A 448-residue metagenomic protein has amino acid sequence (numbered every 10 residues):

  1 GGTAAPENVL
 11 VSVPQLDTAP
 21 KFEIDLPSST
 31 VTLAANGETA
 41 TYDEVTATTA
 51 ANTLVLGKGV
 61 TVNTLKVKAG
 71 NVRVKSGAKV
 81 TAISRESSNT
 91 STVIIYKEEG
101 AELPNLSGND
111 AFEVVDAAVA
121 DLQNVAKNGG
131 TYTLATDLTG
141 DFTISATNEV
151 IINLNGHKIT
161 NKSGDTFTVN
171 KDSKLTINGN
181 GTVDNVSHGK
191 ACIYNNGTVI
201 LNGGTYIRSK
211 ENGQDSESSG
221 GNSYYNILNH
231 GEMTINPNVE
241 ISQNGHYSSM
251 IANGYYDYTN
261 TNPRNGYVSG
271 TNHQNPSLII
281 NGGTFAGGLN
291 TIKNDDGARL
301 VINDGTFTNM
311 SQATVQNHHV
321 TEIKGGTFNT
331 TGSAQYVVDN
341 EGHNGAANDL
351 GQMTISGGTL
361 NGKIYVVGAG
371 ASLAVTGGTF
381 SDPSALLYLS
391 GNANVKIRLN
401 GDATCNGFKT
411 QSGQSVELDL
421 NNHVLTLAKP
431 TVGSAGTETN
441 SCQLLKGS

Functional and structural regions predicted by a protein language model:
G1-A4, A111-T143, T379-G407: Acidic Gly/Asp/Thr-rich repetitive segments characteristic of extracellular carbohydrate-active and adhesion proteins
G2, P14-Q15, I24-D25, V45-T49 (+12 more regions): Low-complexity, polar/charged sequence tracts that form flexible coils or short amphipathic helices and often embed
G2-A5, L16-T18, I24, G37-Y42 (+17 more regions): Beta-strand-rich solenoid/repeat architectures in extracellular/passenger domains of polysaccharide-targeting enzymes
A4, V67, N71-V115, S333-A334 (+1 more regions): Leucine-rich solenoid repeat scaffolds
V9-V13, L33, A126-L138, V150-H157 (+2 more regions): Glycine-rich repeat segments that build the extracellular carbohydrate-interaction surface of secreted and virion
P20, P27-V31, A50-N52, G70 (+2 more regions): Glycine- and acidic-residue-biased ligand/ion/polar-headgroup-sensing regions
A47, T139-I151, I159-N178, D184-I200 (+10 more regions): Extracellular beta-strand-rich solenoid/capping regions of secreted or surface-exposed proteins that bind or remodel
L54-L56, V72-V74, V93-K97, Y132-L134 (+3 more regions): Extracellular beta-strand repeat scaffolds in secreted/surface proteins
